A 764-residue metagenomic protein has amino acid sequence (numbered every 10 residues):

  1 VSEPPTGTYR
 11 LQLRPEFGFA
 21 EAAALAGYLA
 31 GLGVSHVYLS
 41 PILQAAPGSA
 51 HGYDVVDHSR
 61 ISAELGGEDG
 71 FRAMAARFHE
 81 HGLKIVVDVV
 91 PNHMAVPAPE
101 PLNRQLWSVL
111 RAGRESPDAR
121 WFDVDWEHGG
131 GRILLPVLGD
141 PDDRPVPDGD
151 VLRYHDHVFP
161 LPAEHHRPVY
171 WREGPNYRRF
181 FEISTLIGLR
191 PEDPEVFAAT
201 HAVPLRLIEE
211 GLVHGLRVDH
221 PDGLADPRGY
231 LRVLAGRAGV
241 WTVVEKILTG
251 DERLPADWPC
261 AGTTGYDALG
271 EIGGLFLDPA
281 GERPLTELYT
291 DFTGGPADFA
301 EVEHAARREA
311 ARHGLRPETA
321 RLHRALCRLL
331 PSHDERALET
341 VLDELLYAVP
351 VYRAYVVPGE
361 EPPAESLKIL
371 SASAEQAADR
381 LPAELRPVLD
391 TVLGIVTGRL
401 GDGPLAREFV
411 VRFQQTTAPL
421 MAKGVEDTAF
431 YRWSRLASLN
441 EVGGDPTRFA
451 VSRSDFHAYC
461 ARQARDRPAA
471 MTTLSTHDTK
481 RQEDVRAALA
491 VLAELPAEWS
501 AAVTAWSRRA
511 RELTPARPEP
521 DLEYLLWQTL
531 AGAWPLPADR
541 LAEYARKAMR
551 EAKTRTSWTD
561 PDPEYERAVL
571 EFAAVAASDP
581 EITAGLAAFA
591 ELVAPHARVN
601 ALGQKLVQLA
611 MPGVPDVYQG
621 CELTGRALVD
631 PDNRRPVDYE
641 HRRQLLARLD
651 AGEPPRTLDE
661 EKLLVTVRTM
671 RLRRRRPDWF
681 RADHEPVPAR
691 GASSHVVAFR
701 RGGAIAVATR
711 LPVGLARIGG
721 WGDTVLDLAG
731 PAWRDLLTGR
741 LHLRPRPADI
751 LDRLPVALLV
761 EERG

Functional and structural regions predicted by a protein language model:
V1-P47, V55, S59-E64, R72 (+11 more regions): Carbohydrate-interacting/catalytic domains
P47-H51, A98: Short glycine-biased active-site loop of nucleotidyltransferases that positions the nucleotide triphosphate and helps
M74-F122: Hydrophobic or amphipathic alpha-helical targeting/insertion segments
K84, G215, W241: Hydrophobic "anchor" residues on beta-strands that sit immediately upstream of conserved functional sites
H93, L224-A225: Catalytic P-loop NTPase motifs of RecA-like helicase/translocase cores
V109, G113-W171: DnaQ-like (DEDDh/DEDDy) 3′-5′ exonuclease domain used for proofreading and 3′-end trimming on nucleic acids
V218-L224: Conserved short loop/turn motifs at secondary-structure junctions
